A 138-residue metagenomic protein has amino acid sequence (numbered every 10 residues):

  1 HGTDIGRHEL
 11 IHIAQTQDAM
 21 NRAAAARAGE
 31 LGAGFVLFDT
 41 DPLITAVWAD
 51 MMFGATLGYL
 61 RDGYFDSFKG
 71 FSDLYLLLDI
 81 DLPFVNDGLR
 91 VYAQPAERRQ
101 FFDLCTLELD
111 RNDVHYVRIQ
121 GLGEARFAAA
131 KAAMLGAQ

Functional and structural regions predicted by a protein language model:
H1-D18, A130: Conserved substrate/cofactor phosphate-moiety recognition/catalytic segment in nucleotide-dependent phosphotransferases
H1-E9, A46-F53, R90-Y92: Surface-exposed cleft-lining segments at the edges of enzyme active sites
H1-I5, A23-A24, F35: Short intrinsically disordered, low-complexity coil segments enriched in acidic
L10-A33, G58-S72: Short amphipathic alpha-helices and their capping/turn segments at secondary-structure boundaries
A26-G54: A basic- and aromatic-enriched beta-loop-alpha substructure that forms the phosphate/nucleotide- and DNA/RNA-contacting
M52-A125, A132: A glycine- and Lys/Arg-enriched "phosphate-lid" helix/loop adjacent to the NTP-binding pocket of small-molecule kinases
M134-Q138: Short, hydrophobic alpha-helical segments
